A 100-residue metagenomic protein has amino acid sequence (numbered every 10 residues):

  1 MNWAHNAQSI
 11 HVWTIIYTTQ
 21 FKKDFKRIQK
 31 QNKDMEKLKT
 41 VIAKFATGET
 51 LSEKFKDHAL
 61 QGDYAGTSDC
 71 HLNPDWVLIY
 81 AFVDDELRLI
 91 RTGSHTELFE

Functional and structural regions predicted by a protein language model:
M1-P74, F82-R88, T96-E100: Basic, Lys/Arg-enriched alpha-helical interface segments
